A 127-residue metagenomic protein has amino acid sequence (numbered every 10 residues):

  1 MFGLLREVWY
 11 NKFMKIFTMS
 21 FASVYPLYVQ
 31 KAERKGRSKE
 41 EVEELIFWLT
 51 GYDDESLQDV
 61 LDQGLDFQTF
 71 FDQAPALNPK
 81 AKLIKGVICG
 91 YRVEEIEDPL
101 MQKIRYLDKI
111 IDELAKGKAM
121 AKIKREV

Functional and structural regions predicted by a protein language model:
L4-Y10: Short, positively charged and aromatic/hydrophobic N-terminal segments
Y10-V127: A charge-rich, low-complexity, intrinsically flexible signal that marks solvent-exposed coils, linkers, repeats
